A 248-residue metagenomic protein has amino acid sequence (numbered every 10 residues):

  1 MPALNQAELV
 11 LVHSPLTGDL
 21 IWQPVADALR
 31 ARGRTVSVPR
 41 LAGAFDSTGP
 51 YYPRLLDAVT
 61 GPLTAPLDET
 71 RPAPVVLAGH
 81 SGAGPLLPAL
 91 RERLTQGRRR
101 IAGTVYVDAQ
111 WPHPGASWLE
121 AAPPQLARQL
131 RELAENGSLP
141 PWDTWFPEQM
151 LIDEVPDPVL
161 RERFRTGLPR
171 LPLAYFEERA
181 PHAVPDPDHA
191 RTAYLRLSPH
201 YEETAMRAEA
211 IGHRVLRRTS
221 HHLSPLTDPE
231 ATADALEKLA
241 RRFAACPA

Functional and structural regions predicted by a protein language model:
P2-D46: Conserved HGGG/HGGXW glycine-rich cap/lid loop of the alpha/beta-hydrolase fold
V12-L16, H80-S81, A109, L197: Glycine-rich His-Gly loop
T35-V76, R91-G97, W118-L126: Active-site loop/oxyanion-hole signature of alpha/beta-hydrolase fold enzymes
V76-A78, T104, Y194: Conserved alpha/beta-hydrolase fold motif
A78-L87: Gly/Ala-rich beta-loop-alpha elbow adjacent to hydrolase catalytic centers
Q96-S138, Y175-F176, P181, E209-G212: Flexible "cap/lid" loop of the alpha/beta hydrolase fold
S138-P185: Conserved alpha/beta-hydrolase catalytic His-Asp/Glu region
R170-E230, D234, F243: Conserved serine/cysteine hydrolase catalytic core
